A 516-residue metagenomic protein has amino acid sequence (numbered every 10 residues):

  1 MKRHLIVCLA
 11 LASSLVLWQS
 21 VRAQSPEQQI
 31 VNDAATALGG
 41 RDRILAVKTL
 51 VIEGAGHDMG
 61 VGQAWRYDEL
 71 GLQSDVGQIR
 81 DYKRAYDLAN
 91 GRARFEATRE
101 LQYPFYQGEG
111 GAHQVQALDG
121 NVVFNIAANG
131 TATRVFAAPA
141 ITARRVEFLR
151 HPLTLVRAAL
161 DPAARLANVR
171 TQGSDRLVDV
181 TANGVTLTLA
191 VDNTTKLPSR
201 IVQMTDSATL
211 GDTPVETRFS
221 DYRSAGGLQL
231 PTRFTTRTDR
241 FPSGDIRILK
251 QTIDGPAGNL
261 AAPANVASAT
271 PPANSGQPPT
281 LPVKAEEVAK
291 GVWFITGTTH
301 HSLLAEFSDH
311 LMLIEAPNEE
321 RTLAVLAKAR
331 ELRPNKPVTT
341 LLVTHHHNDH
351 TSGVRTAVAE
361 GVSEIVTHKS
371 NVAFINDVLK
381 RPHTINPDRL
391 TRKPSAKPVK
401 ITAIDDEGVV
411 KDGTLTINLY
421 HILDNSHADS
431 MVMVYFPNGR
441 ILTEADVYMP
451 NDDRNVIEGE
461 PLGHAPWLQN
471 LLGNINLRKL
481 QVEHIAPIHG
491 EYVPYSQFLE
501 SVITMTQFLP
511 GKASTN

Functional and structural regions predicted by a protein language model:
C8-V16: Bacterial N-terminal signal peptides
Q24-I30, Q107-L187, N193-T195, T205-G211 (+4 more regions): Flexible, processing/modification-adjacent segments and terminal tails in exported/periplasmic/extracellular proteins
T36, R41-T131, R165-A167, T171 (+1 more regions): N-terminal mature ectodomain segment of secretory-pathway/periplasmic proteins
Q172-A264, V432-P437, E444-A445, P450-N451 (+1 more regions): Gly/Pro-enriched, hydrophobic low-complexity segments that function as extracytoplasmic propeptides/linkers
D245-S308, G408: Zn-dependent metallo-beta-lactamase
E286-E331, M431-P450: Conserved beta-strand hairpin/beta-sheet module of binuclear metal-dependent hydrolase folds, prominently
E320-V366, L477-Q481: Active-site metal-binding motif and surrounding structural segment of the metallo-beta-lactamase
L472-N516: Divalent-metal (often Zn2+) His-rich catalytic cores of metallo-beta-lactamase-fold enzymes
